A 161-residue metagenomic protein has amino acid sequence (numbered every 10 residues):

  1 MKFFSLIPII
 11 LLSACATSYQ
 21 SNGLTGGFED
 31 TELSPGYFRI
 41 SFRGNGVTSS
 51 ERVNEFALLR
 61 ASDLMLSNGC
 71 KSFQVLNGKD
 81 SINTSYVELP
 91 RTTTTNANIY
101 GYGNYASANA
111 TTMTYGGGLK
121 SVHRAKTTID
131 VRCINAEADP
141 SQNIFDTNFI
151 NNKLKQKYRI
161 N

Functional and structural regions predicted by a protein language model:
M1-I9: Sec-dependent signal peptide recognition, specifically the positively charged N-region followed immediately by
L11-A14: C-terminal motif of bacterial Sec signal peptides marking the signal peptidase cleavage site
A16-N161: Secreted/extracellular ectodomain signature
